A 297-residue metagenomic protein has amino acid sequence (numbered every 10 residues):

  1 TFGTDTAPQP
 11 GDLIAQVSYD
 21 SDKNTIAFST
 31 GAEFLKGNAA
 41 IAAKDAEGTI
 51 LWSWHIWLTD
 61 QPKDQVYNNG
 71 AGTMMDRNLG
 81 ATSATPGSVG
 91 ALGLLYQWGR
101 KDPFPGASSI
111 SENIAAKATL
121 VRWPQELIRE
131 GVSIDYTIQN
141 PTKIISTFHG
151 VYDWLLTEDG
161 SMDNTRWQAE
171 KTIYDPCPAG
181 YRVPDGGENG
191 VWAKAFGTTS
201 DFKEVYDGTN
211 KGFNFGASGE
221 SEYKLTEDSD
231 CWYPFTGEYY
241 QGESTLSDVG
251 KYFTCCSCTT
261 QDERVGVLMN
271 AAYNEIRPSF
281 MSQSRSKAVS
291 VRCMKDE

Functional and structural regions predicted by a protein language model:
T1-K171, Q261, R285-K287, M294-E297: Short, compositionally biased
A81, S146-E297: C-terminal, surface-exposed recognition/capping segments
